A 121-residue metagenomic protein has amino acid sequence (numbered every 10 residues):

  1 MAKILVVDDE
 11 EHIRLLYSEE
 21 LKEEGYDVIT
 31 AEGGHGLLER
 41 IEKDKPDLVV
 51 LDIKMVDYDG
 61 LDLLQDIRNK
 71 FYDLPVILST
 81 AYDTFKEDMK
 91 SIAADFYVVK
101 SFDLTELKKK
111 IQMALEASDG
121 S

Functional and structural regions predicted by a protein language model:
R14, V56: The feature encodes the CheY-like receiver
L15-E23: Charged docking surfaces used in two-component/phosphorelay signaling
T30-L48: Acidic, metal-coordinating helix/loop segments flanking the phosphotransfer/catalytic sites of two-component signaling
E32-G33, D59-D62: Acidic catalytic/metal-coordinating carboxylates
E39, L61-F71: Short amphipathic alpha-helix used as the core "switch/output" element in two-component signaling
D52: Active-site residues of response regulator receiver
F102-M113, D119: C-terminal output helix
